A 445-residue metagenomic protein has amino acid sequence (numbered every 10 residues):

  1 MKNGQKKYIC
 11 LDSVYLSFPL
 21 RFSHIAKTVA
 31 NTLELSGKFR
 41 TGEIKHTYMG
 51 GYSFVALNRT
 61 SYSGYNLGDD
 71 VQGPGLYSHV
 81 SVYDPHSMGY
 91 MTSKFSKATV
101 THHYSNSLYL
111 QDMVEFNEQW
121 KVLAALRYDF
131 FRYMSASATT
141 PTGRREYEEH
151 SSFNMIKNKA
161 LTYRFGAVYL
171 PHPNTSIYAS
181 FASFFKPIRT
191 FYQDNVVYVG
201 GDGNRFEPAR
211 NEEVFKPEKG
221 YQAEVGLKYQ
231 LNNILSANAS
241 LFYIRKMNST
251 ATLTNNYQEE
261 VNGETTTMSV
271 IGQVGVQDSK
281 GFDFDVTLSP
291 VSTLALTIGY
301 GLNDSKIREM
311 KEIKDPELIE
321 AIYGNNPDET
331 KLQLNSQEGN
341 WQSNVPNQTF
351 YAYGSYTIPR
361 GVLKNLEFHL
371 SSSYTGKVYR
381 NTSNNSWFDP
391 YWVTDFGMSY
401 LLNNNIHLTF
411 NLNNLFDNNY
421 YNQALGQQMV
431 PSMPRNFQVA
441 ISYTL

Functional and structural regions predicted by a protein language model:
M1-L108: Replace "related TpsB outer-membrane translocases also match" with "some related outer-membrane beta-barrels such as
M1-Q5, S61-L67, M134-G143, T190-V196 (+6 more regions): Outer-membrane beta-barrel translocator domains and adjoining extracellular loop/strand segments of Gram-negative
N3-S13, Y62-S96, S137, T142-E149 (+3 more regions): Surface-exposed loop/turn segments flanking beta-strands in extracellular/periplasmic regions
H24, S36, Y48, A179 (+2 more regions): Conserved C-terminal beta-signal and adjacent last beta-strands/turns of outer-membrane beta-barrel proteins
A26-T28, K45-M49, S53-L57, T99-K246 (+3 more regions): Structural signature of Gram-negative outer-membrane beta-barrels, strongest in the C-terminal barrel of TonB-dependent
N31-G37, L108-V114, F165-Y169, V225-Y229 (+6 more regions): Residues on the lipid-exposed face of transmembrane beta-strands in outer-membrane beta-barrel proteins
E43, Q119-V122, N174-I177, N233-A237 (+3 more regions): Repeated loop/turn-to-beta-strand initiation elements of outer-membrane beta-barrel proteins
Y243-R245, T265-N381: Gram-negative outer-membrane beta-barrel transporters
